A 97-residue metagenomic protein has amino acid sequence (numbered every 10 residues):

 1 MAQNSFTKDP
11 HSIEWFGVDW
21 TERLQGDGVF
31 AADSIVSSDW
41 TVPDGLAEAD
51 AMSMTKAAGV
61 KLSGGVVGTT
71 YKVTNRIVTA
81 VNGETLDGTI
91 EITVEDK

Functional and structural regions predicted by a protein language model:
M1-V29, D96: Predominantly extracytoplasmic/ectodomain segments of secreted and cell-surface proteins
D9, S53, V66-G68: Surface-exposed coil/turn segments at beta-strand junctions on protein surfaces, enriched
F30-D39: Solvent-exposed loop segments of extracellular immunoglobulin-like
T41-K56: Low-complexity "stalk/linker" and mucin-like segments enriched in Ser/Thr/Pro/Ala/Gly
G59-V67: Extracellular/luminal low-complexity segments enriched in Ser/Thr/Pro
T69-V81: A short beta-strand micro-motif common to beta-rich folds, especially ectodomain repeats
N82-E95: C-terminal edge beta-strand
